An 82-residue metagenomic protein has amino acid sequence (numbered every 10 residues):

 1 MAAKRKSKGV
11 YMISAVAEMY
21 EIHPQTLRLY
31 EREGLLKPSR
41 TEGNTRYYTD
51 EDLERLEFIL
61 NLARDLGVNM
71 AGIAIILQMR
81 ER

Functional and structural regions predicted by a protein language model:
A2-M19, R32, K37-P38, E42 (+1 more regions): Arg/Lys-rich, alpha-helical DNA-contact motif
H23-T26: Short coil turns linking two alpha-helices in DNA-binding domains
T45: Conserved catalytic core of two-component sensor histidine kinases, primarily the HATPase_c ATP-binding
